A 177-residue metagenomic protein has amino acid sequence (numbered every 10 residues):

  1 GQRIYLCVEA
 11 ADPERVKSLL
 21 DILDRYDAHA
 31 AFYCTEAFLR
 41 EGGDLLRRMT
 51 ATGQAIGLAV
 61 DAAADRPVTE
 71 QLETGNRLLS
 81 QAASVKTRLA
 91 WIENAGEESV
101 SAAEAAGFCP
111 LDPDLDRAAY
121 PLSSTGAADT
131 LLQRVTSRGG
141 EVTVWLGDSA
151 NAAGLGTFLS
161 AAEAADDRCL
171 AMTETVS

Functional and structural regions predicted by a protein language model:
G1-R25, S80-V85, G96-S177: C-terminal active-site subregion of NodB/CE4 polysaccharide deacetylases
G1-T74, L78, W91: Active-site beta->alpha N-cap acidic-glycine motif
T87-L89: Extended active-site neighborhood of metal-dependent phosphoesterases/phosphodiesterases
